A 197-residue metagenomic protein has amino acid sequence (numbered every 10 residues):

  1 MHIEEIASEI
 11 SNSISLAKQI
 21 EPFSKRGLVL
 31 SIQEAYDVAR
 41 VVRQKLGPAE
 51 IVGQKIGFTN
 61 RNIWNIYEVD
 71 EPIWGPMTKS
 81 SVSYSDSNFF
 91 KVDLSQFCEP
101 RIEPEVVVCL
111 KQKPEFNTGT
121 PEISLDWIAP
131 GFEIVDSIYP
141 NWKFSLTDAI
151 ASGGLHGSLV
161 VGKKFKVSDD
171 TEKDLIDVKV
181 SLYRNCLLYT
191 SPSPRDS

Functional and structural regions predicted by a protein language model:
H2-L188: Catalytic-core "active-site belt" of small-molecule-metabolizing enzymes, emphasizing His/Asp/Glu-rich regions
Y189-D196: Conserved small/polar residues in nucleotide/adenosyl-binding loops
